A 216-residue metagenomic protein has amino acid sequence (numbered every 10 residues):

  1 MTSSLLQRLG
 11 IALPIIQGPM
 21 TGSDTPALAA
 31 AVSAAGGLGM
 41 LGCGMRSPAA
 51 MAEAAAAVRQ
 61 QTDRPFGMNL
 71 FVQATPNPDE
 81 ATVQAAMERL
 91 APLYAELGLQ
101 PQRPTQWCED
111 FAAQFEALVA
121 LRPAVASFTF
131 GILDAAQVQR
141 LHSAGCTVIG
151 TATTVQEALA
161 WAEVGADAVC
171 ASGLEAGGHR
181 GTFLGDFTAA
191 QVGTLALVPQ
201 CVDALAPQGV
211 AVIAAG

Functional and structural regions predicted by a protein language model:
M1-G209: Active-site entrance/lid segments in N-terminal catalytic domains of soluble metabolic enzymes
G209-G216: Glycine-rich adenosine-cofactor-binding loop
